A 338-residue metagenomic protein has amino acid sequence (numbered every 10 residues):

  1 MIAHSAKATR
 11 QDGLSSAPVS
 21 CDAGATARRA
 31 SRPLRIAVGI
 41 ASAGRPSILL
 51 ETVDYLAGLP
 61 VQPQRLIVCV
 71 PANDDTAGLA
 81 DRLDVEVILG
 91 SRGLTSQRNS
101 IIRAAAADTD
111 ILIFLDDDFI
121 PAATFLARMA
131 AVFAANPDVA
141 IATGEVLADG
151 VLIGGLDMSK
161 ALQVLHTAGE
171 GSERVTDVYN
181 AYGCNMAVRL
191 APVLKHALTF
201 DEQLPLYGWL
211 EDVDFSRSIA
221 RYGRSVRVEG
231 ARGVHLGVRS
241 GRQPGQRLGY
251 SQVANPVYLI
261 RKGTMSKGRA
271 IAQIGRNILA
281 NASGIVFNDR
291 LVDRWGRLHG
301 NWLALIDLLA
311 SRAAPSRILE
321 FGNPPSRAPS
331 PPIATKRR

Functional and structural regions predicted by a protein language model:
D54-P63: Short, acidic, metal-binding catalytic loop of nucleotide-sugar glycosyltransferases
T95-I111: Active-site nucleotide-sugar/metal-binding loop of Leloir-type enzymes
T109-I120: Short beta-strand-to-loop acidic/aromatic patch adjacent to the donor-nucleotide binding site
T124-D157: Conserved donor NDP-sugar-binding/catalytic core segment of glycosyltransferases
G144, K160-Y179: Short, flexible, basic/aromatic active-site loop/helix in glycosyltransferases
A181, N185-V188, P192-A197, E202-A231: A short, conserved alpha-helix in the catalytic core of glycosyltransferases
Y207, R224, V228-Q246, P256-L259: Active-site donor/metal-binding and catalytic loop motifs of nucleotide-sugar-dependent glycosylation enzymes
R247-N255, S266-R338: Non-catalytic, C-terminal membrane-associated alpha-helical segments of glycosyltransferases
